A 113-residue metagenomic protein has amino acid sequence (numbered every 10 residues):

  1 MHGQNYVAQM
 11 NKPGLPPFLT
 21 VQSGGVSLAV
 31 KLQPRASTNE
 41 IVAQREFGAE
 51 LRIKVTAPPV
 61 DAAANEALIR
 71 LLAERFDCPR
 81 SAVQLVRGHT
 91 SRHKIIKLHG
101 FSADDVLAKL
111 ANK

Functional and structural regions predicted by a protein language model:
H2-I69, C78, Q84-L85, H89 (+1 more regions): Contiguous, often N-terminal, cationic amphipathic patches that form binding interfaces
R75: C-terminal catalytic core of tyrosine-transesterase DNA break-rejoin enzymes
